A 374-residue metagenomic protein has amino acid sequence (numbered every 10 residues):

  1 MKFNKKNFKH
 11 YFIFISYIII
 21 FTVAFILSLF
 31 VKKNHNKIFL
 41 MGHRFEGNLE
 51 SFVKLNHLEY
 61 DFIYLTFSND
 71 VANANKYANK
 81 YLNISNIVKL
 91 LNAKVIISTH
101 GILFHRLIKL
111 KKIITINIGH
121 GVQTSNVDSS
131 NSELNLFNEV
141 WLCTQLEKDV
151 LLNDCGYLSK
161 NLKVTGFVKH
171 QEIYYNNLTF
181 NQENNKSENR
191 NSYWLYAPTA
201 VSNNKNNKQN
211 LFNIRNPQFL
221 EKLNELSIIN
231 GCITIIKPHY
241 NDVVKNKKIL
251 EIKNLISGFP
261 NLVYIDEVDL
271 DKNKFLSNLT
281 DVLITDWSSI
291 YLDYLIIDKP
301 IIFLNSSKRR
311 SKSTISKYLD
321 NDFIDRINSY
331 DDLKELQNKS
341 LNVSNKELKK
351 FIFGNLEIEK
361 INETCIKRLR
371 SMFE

Functional and structural regions predicted by a protein language model:
K2-I26, L136-I214, Y240: A nucleotide-sugar donor-handling region in carbohydrate enzymes
L29, H35-Y174: Active-site and donor-binding regions of nucleotide-sugar-utilizing enzymes
F45-N56, Q171-I252, E363: Conserved catalytic-core segment of nucleotide-activated headgroup transferases in glycan assembly
D61-A78, S227-D269: Catalytic donor nucleotide-activated moiety binding site of glycosyltransferases and closely related
L82-L90, K245-L292: Donor nucleotide-activated moiety binding/catalytic core segment of transferases that use nucleotide-activated donors
R106-N117, L270-K312: A donor-sugar binding/catalytic signature common to diverse glycosyltransferases and related nucleotide-sugar
S159, S289-L356: Catalytic binding pocket for nucleotide-activated donors in carbohydrate/polymer assembly enzymes
E359-E374: C-terminal alpha-helical cap of glycosyltransferases
